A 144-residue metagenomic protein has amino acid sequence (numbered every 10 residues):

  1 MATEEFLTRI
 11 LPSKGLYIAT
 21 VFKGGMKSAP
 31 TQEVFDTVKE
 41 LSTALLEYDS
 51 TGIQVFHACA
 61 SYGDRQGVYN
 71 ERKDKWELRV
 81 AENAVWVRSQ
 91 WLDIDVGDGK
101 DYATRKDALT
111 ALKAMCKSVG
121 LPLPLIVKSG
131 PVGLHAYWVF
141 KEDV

Functional and structural regions predicted by a protein language model:
M1-L134, V139-V144: Signature for HUH/AEP ssDNA processing cores
